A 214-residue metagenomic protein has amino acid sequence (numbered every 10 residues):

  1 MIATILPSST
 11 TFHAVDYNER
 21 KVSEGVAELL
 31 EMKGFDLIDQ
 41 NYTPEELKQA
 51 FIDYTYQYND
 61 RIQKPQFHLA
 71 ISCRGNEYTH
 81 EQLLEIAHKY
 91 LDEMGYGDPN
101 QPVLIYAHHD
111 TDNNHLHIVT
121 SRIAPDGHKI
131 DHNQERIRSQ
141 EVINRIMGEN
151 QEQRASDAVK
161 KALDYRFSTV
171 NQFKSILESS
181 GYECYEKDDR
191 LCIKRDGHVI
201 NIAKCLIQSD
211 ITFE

Functional and structural regions predicted by a protein language model:
M1-E214: N-terminal nicking endonuclease/strand-transfer module with a His-rich metal-binding environment and a catalytic Tyr
